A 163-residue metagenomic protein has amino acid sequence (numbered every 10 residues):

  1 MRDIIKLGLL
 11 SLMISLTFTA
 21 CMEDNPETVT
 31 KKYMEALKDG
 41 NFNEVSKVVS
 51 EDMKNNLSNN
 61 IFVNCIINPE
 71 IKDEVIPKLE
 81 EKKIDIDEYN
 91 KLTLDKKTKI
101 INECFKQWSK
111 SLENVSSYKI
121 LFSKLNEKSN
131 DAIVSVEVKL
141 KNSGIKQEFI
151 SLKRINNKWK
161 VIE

Functional and structural regions predicted by a protein language model:
M1-G8: Bacterial N-terminal signal peptides that target proteins for export
F18-A20: C-terminal motif of bacterial Sec signal peptides marking the signal peptidase cleavage site
M22-D24: Bacterial signal peptide processing site
P26-T30: Nuclease catalytic cores
Y33-V45: Short helix-adjacent coil turns
K47-E70, I84: Short, solvent-exposed secondary-structure junction/capping segments
I66-K141: Surface-exposed, charged secondary-structure patches
D131-E137, S143-E163: Short beta-strand edge/turn micro-motifs at domain boundaries
